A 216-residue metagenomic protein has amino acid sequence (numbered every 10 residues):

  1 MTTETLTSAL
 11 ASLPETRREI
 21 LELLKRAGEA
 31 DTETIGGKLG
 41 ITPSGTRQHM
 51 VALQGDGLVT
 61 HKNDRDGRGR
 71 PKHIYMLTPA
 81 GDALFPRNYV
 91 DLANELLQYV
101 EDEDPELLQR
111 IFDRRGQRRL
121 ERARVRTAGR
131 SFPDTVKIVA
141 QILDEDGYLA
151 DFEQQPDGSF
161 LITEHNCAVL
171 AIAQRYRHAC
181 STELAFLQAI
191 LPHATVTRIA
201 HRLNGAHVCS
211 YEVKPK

Functional and structural regions predicted by a protein language model:
M1-P79: Basic, Lys/Arg-rich alpha-helical nucleic-acid-recognition elements, primarily the DNA-binding modules of transcription
S12-L13, L24, F85, Y89 (+1 more regions): Residue-level marker of regulatory loop/turn positions in helix-turn-helix DNA-binding domains and in histidine
R68-P71, G158, N204-H207: Short acidic/glycine-enriched loop/turn segments that link adjacent beta-strands
A80-P86, V169-A171, K216: Short, charged/polar, Gly/Pro-enriched secondary-structure boundary elements
A80-V136, E145-L149, S181, I190-A194: Amphipathic alpha-helical dimerization/coiled-coil segments that flank or bridge DNA-binding/regulatory modules
A140, T163, V196-K216: Short terminal or interdomain "cap/linker" segment that borders an active site or interface and mediates
L149, E153-L203: Short, hydrophobic/π-rich interface segment
